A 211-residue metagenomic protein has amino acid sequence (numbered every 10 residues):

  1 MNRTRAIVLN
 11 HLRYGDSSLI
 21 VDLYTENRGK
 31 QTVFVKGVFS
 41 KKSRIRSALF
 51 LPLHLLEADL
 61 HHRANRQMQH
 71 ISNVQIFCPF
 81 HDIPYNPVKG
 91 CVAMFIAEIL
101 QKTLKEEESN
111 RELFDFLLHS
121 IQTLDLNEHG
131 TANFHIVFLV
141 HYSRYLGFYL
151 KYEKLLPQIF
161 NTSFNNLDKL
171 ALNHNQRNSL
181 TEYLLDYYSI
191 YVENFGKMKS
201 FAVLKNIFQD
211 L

Functional and structural regions predicted by a protein language model:
M1-L19, Y24-L211: Non-catalytic alpha-helical scaffolds and adjoining flexible linkers that form interface surfaces for assembly
